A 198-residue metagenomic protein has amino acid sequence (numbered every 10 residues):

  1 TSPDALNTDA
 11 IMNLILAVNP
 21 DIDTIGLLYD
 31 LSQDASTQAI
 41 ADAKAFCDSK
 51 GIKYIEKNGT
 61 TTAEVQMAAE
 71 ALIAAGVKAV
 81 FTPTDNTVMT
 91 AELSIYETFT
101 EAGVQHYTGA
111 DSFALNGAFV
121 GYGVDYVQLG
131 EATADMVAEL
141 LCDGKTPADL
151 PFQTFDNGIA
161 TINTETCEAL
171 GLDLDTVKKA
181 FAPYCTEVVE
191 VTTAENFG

Functional and structural regions predicted by a protein language model:
T1-K50, T146, L150-T166: An alpha-beta-alpha
S2-D9, Y29-A39, E56-V65, N86 (+3 more regions): Hinge/beta->alpha junction and helix N-cap segments in small-molecule ligand-binding domains
L14, D42, A68, A91-T98: A short acidic, amphipathic alpha-helical/loop segment
I25-L28, I55, V77-V88, Y107-G109: Periplasmic-binding protein-like
E64-V77: Short, well-structured alpha-helical segments in soluble
A91, I95-F119: Venus flytrap/periplasmic-binding-protein-like
E139-G198: Hinge/cleft segment of the Venus flytrap/periplasmic-binding protein
